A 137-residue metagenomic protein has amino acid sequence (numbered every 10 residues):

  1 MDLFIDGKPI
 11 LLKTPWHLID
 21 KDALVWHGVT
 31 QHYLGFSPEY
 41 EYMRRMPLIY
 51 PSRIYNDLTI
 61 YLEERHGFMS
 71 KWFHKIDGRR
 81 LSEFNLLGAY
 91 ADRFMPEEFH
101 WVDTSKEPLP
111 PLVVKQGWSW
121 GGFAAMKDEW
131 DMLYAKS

Functional and structural regions predicted by a protein language model:
M1, P51, F123-K127: Alpha-helix initiation/capping motif
D2-K75: Conserved catalytic core of nucleotide-sugar-dependent glycosyltransferases
L62-S137: A glycosyltransferase accessory/donor-loop signature
